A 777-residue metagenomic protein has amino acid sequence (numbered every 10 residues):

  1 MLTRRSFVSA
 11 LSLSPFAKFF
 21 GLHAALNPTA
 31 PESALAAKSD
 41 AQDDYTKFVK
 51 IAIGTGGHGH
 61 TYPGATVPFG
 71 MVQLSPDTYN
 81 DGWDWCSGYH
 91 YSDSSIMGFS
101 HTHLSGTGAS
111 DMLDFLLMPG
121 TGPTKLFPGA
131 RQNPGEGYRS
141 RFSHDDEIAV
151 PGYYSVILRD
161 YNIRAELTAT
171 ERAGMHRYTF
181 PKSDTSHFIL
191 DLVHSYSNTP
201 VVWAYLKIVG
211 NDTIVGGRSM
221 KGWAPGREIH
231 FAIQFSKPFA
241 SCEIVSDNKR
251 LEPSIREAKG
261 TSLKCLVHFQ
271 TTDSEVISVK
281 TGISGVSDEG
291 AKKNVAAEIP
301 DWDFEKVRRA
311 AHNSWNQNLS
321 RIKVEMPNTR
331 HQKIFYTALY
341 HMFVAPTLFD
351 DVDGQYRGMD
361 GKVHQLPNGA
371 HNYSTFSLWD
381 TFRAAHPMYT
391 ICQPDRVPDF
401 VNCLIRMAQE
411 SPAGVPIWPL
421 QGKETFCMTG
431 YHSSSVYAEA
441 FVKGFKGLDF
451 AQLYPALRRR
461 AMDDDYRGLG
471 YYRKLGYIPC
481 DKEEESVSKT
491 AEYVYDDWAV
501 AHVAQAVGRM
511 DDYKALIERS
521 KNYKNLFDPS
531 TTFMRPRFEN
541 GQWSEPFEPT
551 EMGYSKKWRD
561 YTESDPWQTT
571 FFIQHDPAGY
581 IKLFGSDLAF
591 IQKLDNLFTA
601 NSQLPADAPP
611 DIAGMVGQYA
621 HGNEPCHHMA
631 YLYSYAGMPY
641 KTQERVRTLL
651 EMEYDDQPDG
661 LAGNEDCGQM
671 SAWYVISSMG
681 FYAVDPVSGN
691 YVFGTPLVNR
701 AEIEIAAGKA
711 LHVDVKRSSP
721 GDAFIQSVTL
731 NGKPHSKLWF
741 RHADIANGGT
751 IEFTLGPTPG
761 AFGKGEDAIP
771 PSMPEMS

Functional and structural regions predicted by a protein language model:
M1-P15: N-terminal secretory signal peptides and thylakoid transit peptides that target proteins across membranes
L22-A36: Signal peptide processing junction and immediate N-terminal pro/mature segment of secreted/exported proteins
A34-S435, E439-A491, A499, A504-N525 (+7 more regions): Accessory carbohydrate-recognition regions in carbohydrate-active enzymes
D496: ATP-dependent phospho-/nucleotidyl transfer catalytic cores
F724: Extracellular attachment/recognition segments
